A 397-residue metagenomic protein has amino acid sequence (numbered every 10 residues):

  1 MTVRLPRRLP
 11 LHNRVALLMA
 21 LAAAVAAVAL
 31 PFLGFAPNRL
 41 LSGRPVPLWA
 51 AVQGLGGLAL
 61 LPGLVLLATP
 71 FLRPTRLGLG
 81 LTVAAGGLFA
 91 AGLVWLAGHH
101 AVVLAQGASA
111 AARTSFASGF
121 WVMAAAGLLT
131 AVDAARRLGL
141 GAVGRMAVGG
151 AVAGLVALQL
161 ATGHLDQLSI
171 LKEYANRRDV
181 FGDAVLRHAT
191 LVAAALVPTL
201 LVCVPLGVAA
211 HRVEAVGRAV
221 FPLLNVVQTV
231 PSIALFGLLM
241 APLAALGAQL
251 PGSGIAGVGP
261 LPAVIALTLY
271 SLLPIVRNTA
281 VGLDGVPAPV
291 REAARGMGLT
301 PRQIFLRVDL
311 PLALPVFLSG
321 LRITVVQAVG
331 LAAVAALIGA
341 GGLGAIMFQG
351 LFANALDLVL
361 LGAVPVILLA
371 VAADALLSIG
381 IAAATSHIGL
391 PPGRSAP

Functional and structural regions predicted by a protein language model:
P10, M19, R76-F89, L206-A241 (+2 more regions): Cytoplasmic-entry segments and transmembrane alpha-helices of multi-pass inner-membrane transporters
F35-T69, A91-S118, L160-L196: Periplasmic/extracellular loop-to-transmembrane helix junction in inner-membrane transport proteins
V65-L72, R145, G149, I255 (+1 more regions): C-terminal transmembrane helix and the adjacent membrane-cytosol boundary/short C-terminal tail of inner/organellar
D179-V192, A241-P274, L358, G362: Loop-to-helix entry region at the N-terminal start of transmembrane alpha-helices in multi-pass membrane transporters
L224-S232, A256-A280, Q303, P311-P315 (+3 more regions): Faces of alpha-helical transmembrane segments in polytopic inner-membrane proteins
L283-A313, A340: Short helix-to-coil transition segments within interhelical loops that connect adjacent transmembrane helices
R302-A335, L361, P365: Transmembrane alpha-helices
L331-V366, T385-P397: Glycine-rich helix-loop "coupling/hinge" segments at transmembrane-helix boundaries in multipass transporters
